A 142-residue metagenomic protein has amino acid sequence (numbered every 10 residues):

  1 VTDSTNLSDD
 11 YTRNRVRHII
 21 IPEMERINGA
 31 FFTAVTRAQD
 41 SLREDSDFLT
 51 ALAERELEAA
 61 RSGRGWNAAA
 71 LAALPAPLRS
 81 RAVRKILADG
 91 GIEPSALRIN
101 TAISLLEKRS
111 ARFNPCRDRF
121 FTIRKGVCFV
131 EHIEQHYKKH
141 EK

Functional and structural regions predicted by a protein language model:
T2-S4, I27-A30: Short, polar/flexible loop-turn hinges at active-site or ligand-entry regions and domain interfaces
S4-N6, I99: Proline- and acidic/polar-enriched loop/turn elements at helix boundaries
L7-T12: Noncatalytic alpha-helical scaffolds and linker/capping helices
N14, H18-I21, E25, T36-K142: AMP-forming adenylation/ATP pyrophosphatase catalytic core
